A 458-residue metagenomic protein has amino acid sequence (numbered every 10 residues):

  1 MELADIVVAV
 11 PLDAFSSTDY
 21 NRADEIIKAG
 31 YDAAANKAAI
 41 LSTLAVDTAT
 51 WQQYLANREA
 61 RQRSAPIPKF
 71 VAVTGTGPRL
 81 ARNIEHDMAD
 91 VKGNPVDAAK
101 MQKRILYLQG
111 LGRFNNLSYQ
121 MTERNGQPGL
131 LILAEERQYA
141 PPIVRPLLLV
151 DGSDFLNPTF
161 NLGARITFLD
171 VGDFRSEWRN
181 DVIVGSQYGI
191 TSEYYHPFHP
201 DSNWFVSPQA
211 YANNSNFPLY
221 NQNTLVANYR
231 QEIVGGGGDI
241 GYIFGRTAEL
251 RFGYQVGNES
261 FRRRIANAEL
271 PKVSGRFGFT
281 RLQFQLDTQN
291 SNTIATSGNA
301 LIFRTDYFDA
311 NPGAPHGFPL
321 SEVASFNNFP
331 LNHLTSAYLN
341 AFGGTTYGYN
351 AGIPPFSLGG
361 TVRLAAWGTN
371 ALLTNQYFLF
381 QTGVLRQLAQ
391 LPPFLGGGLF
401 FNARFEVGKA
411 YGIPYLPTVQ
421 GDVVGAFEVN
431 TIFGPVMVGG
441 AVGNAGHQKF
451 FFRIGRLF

Functional and structural regions predicted by a protein language model:
M1, Q390, I413, D422-F427: Short glycine-rich, acidic/polar surface loops and turns
M1-F15, E25-Y31: Conserved catalytic block of serine-dependent lipid acyl chemistry
L3-D5, P68, N375-L379, G396-N402 (+2 more regions): Active-site lining segments that contact anionic ligands and/or coordinate catalytic metals
V7-V10, F400-R404, P435-A441: Conserved active-site loop/cleft motifs that coordinate metal ions or position small ligands
L12-F15, R22, A441-H447: A short, acidic, flexible beta-alpha connecting loop/helix-capping segment that sits on the rim of active
D24-D151, A164-R165, D181-F198, V234 (+3 more regions): Periplasmic polypeptide-binding modules associated with outer-membrane biogenesis and secretion
G110, N116-S118, G129, I143-S153 (+5 more regions): C-terminal outer-membrane beta-barrel translocator/porin domains of Gram-negative envelope proteins and their
N116-Q283, Q289-S291, F356-V362, A371-T374 (+2 more regions): Gram-negative/organellar outer-membrane beta-barrel architecture
